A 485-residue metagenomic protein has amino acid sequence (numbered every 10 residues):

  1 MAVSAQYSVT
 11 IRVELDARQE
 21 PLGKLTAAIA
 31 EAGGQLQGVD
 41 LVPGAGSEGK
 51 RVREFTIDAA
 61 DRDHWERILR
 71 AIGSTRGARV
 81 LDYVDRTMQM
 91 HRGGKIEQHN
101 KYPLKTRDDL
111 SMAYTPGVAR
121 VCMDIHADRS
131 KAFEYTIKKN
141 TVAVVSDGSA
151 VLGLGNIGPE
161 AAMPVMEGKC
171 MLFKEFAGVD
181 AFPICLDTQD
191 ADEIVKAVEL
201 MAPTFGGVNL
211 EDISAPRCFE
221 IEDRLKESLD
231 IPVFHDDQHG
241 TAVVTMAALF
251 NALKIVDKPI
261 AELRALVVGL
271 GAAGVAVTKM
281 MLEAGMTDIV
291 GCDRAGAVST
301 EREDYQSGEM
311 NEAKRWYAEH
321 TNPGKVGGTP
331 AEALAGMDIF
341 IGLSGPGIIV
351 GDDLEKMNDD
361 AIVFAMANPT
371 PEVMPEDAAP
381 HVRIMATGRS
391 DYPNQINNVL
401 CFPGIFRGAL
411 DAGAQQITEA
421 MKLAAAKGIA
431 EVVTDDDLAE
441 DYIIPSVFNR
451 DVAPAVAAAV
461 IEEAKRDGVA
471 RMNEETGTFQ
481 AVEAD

Functional and structural regions predicted by a protein language model:
M1-R92: A conserved regulatory-domain signal marking ACT and ACT-like small-molecule sensing domains and adjacent regulatory
L22, T136, L152-L154, I194 (+7 more regions): Short glycine/serine/threonine-rich phosphate/pyrophosphate-binding segments that cradle anionic phosphate groups
V80-L263: Glycine/serine-rich phosphate-binding loop and adjoining beta1-alpha1 elements at the start of nucleotide-handling
L152, P159-A177, L229, H235 (+1 more regions): Glycine-rich phosphate/diphosphate-binding loop of Rossmann-like nucleotide-binding domains
A202, I260, A333-L334, L354-M357 (+1 more regions): A short, aliphatic-rich alpha-helical micro-motif
N209-D212, I339-P393: ADP-ribose/adenylate-binding Rossmann-like module
P232, D236-D237, V256, A365-E474: Adenosine-phosphate binding glycine-rich loop
